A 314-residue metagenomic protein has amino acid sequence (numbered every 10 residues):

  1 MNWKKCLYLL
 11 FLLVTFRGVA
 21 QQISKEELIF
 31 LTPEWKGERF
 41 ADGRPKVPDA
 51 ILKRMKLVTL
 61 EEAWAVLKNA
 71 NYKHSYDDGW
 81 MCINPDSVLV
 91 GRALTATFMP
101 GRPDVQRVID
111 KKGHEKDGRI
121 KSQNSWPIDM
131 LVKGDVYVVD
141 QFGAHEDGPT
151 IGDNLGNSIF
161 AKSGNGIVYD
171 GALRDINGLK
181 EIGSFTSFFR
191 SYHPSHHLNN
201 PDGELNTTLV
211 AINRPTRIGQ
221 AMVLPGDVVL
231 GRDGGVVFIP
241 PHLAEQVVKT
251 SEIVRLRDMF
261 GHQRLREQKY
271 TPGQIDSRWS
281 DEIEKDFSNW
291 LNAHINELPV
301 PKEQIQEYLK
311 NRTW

Functional and structural regions predicted by a protein language model:
M1-Q21: Bacterial Sec-dependent N-terminal signal peptides
Q21-R39, A50-L52: Short acidic, Pro/Gly- and aromatic-enriched capping/linker segments at domain boundaries
G43, I159, D227-V229: Buried hydrophobic positions in well-ordered alpha/beta secondary-structure cores of metabolic enzymes
K46-V47, V223: Short, isolated positions in well-ordered beta-strands
R54-E62, V66-P225, F238-E284, N292-Q304 (+1 more regions): Feature captures the catalytic cores and cofactor-binding loops of soluble hydro-lyases/lyases that act on carboxylate
V228-V237: Conserved, surface-exposed functional patches that form binding/active-site neighborhoods
